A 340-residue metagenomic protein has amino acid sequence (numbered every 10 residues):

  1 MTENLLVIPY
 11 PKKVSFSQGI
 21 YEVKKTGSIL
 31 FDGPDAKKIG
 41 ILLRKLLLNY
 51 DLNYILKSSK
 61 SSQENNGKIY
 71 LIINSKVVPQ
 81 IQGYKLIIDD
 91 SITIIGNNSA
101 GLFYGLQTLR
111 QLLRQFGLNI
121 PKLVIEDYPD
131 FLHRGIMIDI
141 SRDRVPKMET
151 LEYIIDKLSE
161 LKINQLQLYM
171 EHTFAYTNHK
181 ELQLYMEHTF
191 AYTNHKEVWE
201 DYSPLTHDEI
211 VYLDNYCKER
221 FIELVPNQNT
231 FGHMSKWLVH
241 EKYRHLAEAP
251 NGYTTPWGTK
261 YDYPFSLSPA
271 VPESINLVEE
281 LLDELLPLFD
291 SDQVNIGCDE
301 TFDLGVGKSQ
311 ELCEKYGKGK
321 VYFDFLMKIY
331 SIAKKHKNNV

Functional and structural regions predicted by a protein language model:
M1-P129, Q167, Y185, I332: Acidic, contiguous N-terminal accessory segments
L132-V340: Substrate-binding cleft of carbohydrate-active enzyme catalytic domains
